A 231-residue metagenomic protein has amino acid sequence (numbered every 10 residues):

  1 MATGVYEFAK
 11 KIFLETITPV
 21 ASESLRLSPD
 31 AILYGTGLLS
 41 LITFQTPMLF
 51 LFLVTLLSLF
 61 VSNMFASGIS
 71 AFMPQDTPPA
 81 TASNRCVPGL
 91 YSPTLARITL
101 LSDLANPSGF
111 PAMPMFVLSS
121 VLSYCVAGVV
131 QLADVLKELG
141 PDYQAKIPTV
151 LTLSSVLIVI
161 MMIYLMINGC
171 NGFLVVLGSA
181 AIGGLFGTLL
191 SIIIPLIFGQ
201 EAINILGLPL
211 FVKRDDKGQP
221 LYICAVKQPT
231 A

Functional and structural regions predicted by a protein language model:
M1-A231: Terminal transmembrane helix and immediately flanking juxtamembrane interfaces of multi-pass membrane proteins
